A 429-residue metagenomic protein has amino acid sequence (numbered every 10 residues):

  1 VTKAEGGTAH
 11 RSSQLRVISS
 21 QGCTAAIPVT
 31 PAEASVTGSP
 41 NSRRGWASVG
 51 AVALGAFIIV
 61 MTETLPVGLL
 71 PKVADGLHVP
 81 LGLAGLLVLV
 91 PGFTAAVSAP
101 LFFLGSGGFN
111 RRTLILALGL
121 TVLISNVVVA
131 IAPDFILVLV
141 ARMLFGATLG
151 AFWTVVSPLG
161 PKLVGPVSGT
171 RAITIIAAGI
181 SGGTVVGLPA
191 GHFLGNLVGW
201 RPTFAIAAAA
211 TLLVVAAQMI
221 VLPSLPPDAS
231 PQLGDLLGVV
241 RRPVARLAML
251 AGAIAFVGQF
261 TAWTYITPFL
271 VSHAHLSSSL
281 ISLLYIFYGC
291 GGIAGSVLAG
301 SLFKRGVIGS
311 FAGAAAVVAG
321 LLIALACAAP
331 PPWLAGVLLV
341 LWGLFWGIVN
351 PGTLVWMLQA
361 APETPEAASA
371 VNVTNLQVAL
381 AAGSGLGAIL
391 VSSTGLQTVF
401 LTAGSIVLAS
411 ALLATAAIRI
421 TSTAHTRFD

Functional and structural regions predicted by a protein language model:
H78, N110, I131-L137, H275 (+1 more regions): Helix-breaking motifs and short loop linkers at transmembrane-helix boundaries and internal kinks in secondary membrane
V97-P133: Conserved MFS/SLC helix-loop-helix module at the cytosolic interface between two early adjacent transmembrane helices
S98-N110, G295-V307, V391: Helix-to-loop junctions at the C-terminal end of transmembrane segments in multipass secondary transporters
S125, I136-F145, W333-L341: Paired small-residue
F135-L137, G165-V167, R171-I220: Helix-loop-helix hairpin linking two adjacent transmembrane segments in secondary transporters
A141-I180: Cytoplasmic helix-loop-helix junction between adjacent transmembrane helices in 12-TM secondary transporters
G309-T353: C-terminal transmembrane helical hairpin of 12-TM major facilitator-type secondary transporters
A360-L396, T402-A403: A late C-terminal transmembrane helix in Major Facilitator Superfamily
